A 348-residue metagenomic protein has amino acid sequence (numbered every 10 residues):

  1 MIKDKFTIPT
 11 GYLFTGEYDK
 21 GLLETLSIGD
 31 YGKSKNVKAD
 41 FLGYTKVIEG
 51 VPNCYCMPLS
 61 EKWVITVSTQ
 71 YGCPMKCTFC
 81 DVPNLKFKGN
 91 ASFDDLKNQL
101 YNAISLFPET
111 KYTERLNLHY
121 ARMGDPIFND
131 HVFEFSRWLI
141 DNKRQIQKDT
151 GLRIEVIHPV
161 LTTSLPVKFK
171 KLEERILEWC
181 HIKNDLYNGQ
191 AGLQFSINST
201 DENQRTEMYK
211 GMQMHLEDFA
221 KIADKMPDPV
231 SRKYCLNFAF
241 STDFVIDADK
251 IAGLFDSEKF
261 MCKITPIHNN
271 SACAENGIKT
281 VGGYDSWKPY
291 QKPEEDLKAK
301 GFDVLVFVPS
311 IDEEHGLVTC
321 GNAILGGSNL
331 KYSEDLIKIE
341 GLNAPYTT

Functional and structural regions predicted by a protein language model:
M1-L42, Q213-H215, K221-T348: Auxiliary Fe-S-binding modules of radical SAM enzymes
I2-K3, N53-C56, L106-E109: Catalytic micro-motifs at enzyme active sites that drive phosphoryl/nucleotidyl and oxygen chemistry
K5-T7, S68-T69, T162-T163: Short linear Ser/Thr-Pro motifs
F14, T25, V67, L193-F195: Short beta-strand motif preference
I28-K33, D40-Y44, G72, P83-F87 (+2 more regions): Glycine-centered small-residue hotspots that permit tight backbone geometry or close packing
S34-P58, K170, E174: Charged, glycine/proline-rich intrinsically disordered loops and linkers
V47-V51, M57-N102: Canonical Radical SAM [4Fe-4S] cluster-binding loop centered on the CxxxCxxC motif and its immediate flanking residues
I104-N117, R122-D296: Conserved AdoMet/S-adenosylmethionine-binding subsite of the radical SAM
